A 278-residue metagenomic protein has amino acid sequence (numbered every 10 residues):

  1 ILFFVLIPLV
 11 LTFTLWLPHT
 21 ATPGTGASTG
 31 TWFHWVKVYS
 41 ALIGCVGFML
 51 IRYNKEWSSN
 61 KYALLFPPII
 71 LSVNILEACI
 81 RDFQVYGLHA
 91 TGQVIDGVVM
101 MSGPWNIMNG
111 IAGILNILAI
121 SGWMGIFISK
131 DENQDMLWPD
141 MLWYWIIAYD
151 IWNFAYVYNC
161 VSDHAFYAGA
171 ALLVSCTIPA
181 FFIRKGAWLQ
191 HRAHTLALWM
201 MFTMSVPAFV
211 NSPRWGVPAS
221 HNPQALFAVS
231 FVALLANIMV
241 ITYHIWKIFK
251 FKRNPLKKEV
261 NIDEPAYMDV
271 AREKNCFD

Functional and structural regions predicted by a protein language model:
I1-N60: An N-terminal, globular interaction/scaffold subdomain
F3-P8, L64-I70, R192-M204: Central hydrophobic cores of alpha-helical transmembrane segments in multi-pass integral membrane proteins
T14, G47-L50, E77-I80, G122 (+4 more regions): Residue-level signal for alpha-helical transmembrane segments in multi-pass membrane proteins
T14-G24, C79-G87, W152-S162, A208-V217: Juxtamembrane "helix-exit" motif on the non-cytosolic side of transmembrane helices
G24-T31, T91-N106, W215-V229: Membrane-interface segments at the starts/ends of alpha-helical transmembrane spans
K37-R52, N109-G125, L172-T177, V229-H244: Hydrophobic cores of alpha-helical transmembrane segments in multi-pass inner/ER membrane proteins, independent
S59-A187: Generic multipass alpha-helical transmembrane bundles of integral membrane proteins
A168-F277: C-terminal transmembrane-bundle signature of multipass membrane proteins, characterized by strong activation on
